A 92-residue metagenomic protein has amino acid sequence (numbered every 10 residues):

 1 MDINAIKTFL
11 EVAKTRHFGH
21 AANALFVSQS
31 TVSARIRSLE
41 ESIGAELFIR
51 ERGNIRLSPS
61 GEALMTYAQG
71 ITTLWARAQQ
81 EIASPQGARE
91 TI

Functional and structural regions predicted by a protein language model:
D2-T8, Q29, G61: The N-cap/first-turn positions of alpha helices within or immediately adjacent to helix-turn-helix DNA-binding domains
I6-A13, S58, M65: Hydrophobic residues on short alpha-helical segments
V12-S28: Short helix-boundary/capping micro-motifs
T15, A24, R37-E46: Residue cluster at the C-terminal edge of the helix-turn-helix DNA-binding motif
E40-L57, E62: A short LG(V/I)-centered, amphipathic sequence patch enriched for acidic residue(s) preceding the LG motif
S60-R77, P85: Short, solvent-exposed amphipathic helices
A83-I92: Interdomain hinge and pocket-entrance segments immediately C-terminal to HTH DNA-binding domains
